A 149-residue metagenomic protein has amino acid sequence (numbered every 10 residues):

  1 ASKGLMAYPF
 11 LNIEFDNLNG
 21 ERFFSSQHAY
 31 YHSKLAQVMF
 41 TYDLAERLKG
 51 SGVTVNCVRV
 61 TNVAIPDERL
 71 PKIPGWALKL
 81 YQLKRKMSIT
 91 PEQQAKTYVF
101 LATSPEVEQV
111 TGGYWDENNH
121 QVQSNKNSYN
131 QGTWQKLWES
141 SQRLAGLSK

Functional and structural regions predicted by a protein language model:
A1-A64, L144-K149: Rossmann-fold NAD(P)H-dependent dehydrogenase/reductase core
M6-P9, E21-H28, N62-Q93: Alpha-helical membrane-targeting segments
F10-I13, N19, A102, V110 (+1 more regions): Residue-level signal for pocket-adjacent positions within structured domains
N12-I13, K126-N127, Q131-K149: Non-catalytic terminal and boundary segments that flank Rossmann-like NAD(P)-dependent oxidoreductase
S33, C57, Q82-V122, Q131-Q135: C-terminal helical subdomain
D43, T97-F100, S140: Generic recognition of well-ordered alpha-helical segments
